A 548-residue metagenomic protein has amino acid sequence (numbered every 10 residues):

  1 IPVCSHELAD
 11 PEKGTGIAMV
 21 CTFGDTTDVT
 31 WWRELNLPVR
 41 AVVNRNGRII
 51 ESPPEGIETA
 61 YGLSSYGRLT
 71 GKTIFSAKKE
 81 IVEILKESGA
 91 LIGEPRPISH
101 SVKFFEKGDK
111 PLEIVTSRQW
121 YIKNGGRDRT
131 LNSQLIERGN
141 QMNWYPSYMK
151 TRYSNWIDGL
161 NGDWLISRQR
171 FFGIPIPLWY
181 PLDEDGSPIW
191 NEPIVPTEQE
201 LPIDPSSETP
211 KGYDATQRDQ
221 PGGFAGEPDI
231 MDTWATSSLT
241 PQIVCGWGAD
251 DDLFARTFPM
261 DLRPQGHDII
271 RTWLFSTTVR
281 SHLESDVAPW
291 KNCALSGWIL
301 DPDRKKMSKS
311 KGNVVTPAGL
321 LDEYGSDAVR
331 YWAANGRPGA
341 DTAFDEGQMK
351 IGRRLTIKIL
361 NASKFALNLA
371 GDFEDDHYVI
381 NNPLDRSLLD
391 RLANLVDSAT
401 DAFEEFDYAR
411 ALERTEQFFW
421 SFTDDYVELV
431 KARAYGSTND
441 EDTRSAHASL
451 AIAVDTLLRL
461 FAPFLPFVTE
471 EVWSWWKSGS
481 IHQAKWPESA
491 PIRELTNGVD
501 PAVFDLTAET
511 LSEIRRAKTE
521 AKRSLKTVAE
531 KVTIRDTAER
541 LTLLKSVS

Functional and structural regions predicted by a protein language model:
I1-N46, Q134-I166, K211, T216-D219 (+5 more regions): NTP-handling and nucleic-acid-processing catalytic cores
P2-V3, E7, T22, L35-G47 (+3 more regions): Alpha-helical recognition segments enriched in aromatics with Gly/Pro capping that present substrate-recognition
C4, L8-E184, K305, K311-L355 (+4 more regions): Residue patterns forming the tRNA-binding/recognition surfaces of aminoacyl-tRNA synthetases and related DALR
W32, D109, S296-G297, I359 (+2 more regions): Residue-level signal for inorganic ion chemistry
G47-E51, E55-L63, Q134-Q141, A249-T257 (+9 more regions): Short acidic (Asp/Glu) and glycine-rich catalytic loops that position anionic groups and cofactors
P97-G108, I176-E184, A294-I299, P338 (+5 more regions): A glycine-rich phosphate-binding loop feature that marks nucleotide/adenosyl-phosphate handling sites
I136, D158, G162, L239 (+12 more regions): Amphipathic, well-packed alpha-helical segments that form the structural scaffold of globular domains
P193, F224, D301, F373-T400 (+3 more regions): Acidic, turn-prone loop/beta-hairpin segments
